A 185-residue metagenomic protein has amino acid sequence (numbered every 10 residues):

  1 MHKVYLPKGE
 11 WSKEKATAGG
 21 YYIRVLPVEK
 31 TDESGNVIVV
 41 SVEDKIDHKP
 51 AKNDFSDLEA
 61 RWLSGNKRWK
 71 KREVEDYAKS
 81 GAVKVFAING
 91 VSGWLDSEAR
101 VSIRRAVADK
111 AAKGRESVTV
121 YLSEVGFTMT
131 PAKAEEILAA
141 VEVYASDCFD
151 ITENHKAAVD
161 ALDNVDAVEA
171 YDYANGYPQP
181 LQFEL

Functional and structural regions predicted by a protein language model:
M1-Y22, P27-L185: A preference for well-ordered globular domain cores that mediate specific macromolecular interactions or catalysis
